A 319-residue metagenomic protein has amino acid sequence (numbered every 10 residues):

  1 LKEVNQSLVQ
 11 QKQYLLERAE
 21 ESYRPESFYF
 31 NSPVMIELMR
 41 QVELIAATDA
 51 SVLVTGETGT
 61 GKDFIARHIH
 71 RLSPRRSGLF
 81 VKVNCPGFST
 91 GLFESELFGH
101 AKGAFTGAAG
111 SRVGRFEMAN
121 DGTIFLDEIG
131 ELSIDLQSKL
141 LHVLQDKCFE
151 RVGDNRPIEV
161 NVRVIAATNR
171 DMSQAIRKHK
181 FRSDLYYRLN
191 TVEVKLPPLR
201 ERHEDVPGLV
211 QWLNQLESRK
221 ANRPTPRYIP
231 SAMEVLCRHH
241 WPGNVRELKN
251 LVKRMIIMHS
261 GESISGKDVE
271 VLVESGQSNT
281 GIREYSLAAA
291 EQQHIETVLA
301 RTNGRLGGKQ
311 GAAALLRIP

Functional and structural regions predicted by a protein language model:
L1-E57: Flexible nucleotide-interacting loop at or near the entrance of a catalytic core
Q6, S73-G78, Q137, G153-R163 (+4 more regions): Nucleotide-binding/hydrolysis machinery
L15, L38, T60, V83 (+12 more regions): Conserved RecA-like P-loop NTPase ATPase core
R24-P25, N31-M35, Q137, H203 (+4 more regions): The cytosolic transmitter module of two-component sensor histidine kinases
S27, Q41-T106, E117-S133, P198-H203 (+1 more regions): Conserved post-Walker A coupling segment in P-loop NTPases
Q41, L72, H100, K139 (+2 more regions): Conserved helical "switch/dimer-interface" subregion of ABC/ABC-like ATPase nucleotide-binding domains
A47-V54, L72-L79, A109-R112, D121 (+2 more regions): Nucleotide second-messenger and two-component phosphorelay signaling modules
R67, G281-P319: Bacterial C-terminal helix-turn-helix
